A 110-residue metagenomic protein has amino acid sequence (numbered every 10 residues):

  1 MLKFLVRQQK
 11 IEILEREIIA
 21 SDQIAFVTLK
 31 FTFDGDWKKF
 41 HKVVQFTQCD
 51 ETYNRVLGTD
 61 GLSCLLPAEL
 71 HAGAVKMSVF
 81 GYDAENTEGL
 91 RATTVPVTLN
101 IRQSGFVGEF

Functional and structural regions predicted by a protein language model:
M1-G108: N-terminal assembly/attachment segments of tailed bacteriophage virion structural proteins
